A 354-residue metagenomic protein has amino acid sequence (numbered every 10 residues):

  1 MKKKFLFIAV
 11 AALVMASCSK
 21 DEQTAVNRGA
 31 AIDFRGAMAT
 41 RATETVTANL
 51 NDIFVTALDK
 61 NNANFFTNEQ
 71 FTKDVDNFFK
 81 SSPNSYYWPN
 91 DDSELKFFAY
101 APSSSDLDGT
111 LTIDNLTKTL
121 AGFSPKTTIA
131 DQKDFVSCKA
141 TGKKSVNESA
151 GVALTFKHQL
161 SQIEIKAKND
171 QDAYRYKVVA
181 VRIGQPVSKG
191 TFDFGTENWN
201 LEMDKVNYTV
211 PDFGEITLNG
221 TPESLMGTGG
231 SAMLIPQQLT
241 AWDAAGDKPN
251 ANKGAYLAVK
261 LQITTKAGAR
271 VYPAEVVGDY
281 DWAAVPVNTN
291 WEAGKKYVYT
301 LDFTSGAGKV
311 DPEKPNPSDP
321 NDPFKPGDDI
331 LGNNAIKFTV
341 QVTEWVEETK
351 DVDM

Functional and structural regions predicted by a protein language model:
M1-K4, K20: Positively charged n-region of N-terminal signal peptides that target proteins for export
F5-L13: Sec-dependent N-terminal signal peptides
M15-S17: C-terminal motif of bacterial Sec signal peptides marking the signal peptidase cleavage site
K20-S188, M203, T209-G230, L234 (+2 more regions): Short, low-hydrophobicity acidic/polar segments
Q185-E197: Short aromatic-acidic-glycine turn motif
T217-N288: Extended serine/threonine-enriched, polar tracts that run as long, contiguous segments within proteins
A267-G268, P273-M354: Hydrophilic extracytoplasmic domains
